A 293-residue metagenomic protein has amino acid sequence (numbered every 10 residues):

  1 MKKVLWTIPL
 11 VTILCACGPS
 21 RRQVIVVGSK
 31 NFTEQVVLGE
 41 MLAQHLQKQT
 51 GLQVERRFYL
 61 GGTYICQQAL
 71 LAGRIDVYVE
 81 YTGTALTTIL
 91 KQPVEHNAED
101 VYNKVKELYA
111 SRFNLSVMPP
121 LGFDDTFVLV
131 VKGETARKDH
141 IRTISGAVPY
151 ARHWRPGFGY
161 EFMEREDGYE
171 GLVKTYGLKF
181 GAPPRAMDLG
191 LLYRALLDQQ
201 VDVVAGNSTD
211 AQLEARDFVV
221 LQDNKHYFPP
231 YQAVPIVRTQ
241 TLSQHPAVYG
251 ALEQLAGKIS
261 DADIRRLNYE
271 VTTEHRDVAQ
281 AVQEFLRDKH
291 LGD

Functional and structural regions predicted by a protein language model:
C15-A16: C-terminal motif of bacterial Sec signal peptides marking the signal peptidase cleavage site
R22-E34, L52-F58, R152-G157: Short, well-ordered beta-strand elements
L42-T50, T135, I144-A182, Q283-L291: Ligand-binding cleft/hinge of the Venus flytrap
R56-Q68, A182-R194: Short helix-initiation/N-cap motifs at beta->coil->alpha
Y59-T63, G73-A85, V101-V105, K132-G133 (+4 more regions): Beta->alpha turn/N-cap motifs
I89-M118, Q200, Q212-H226: Ligand-binding "clamshell"
A98-R155, T239, G257-D261: A conserved helix-loop-strand patch within extracytoplasmic ligand-binding domains of the periplasmic binding
D167-G168, V173-T175, A247-D293: An extracytoplasmic/periplasmic, membrane-proximal ligand-sensing/linker region
